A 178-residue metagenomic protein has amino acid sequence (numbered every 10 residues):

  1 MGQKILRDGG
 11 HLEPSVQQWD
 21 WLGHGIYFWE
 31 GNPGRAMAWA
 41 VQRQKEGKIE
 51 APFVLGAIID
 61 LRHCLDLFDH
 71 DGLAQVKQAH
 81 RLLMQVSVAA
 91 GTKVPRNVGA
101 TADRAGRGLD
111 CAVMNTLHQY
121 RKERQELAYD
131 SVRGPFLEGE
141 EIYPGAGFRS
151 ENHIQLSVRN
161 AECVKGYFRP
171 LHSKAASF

Functional and structural regions predicted by a protein language model:
G2-Q3, R7, H11, V54-F178: Active-site and NAD+-binding cores of ADP-ribose-processing enzymes
Q17-D20, E46-K48, P144-F148: A general structural signal for short secondary-structure junctions and capping/turn motifs
Q17-R43: Extended catalytic/binding region for NAD+/ADP-ribose chemistry, centered on the ART fold
G23-I26, P52-I58: Extracellular structured ligand-interaction cores
W29, R35-M37, G47, A128 (+2 more regions): Amphipathic alpha-helical interaction segments
A36-A38, I49-A51, D66-F68: Short, solvent-exposed secondary-structure capping/transition elements
R43-V54: Cytochrome P450 catalytic domain signature, combining two hallmark sequence patches
